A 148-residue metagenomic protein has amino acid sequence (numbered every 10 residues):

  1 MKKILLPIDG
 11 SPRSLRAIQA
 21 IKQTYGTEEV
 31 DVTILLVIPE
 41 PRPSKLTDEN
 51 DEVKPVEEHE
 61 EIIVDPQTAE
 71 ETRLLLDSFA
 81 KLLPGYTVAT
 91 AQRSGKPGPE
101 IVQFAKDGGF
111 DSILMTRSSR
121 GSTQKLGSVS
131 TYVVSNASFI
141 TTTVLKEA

Functional and structural regions predicted by a protein language model:
M1-Q19, S112, S135-A148: Intrinsically disordered or low-complexity boundary/linker segments at protein termini and domain junctions
K2-E58: Small/aliphatic-rich secondary-structure junction motif
Q19, D77, T131-Y132: Active-site phosphate/pyrophosphate- and oxyanion-stabilizing loops and adjacent acidic/basic residues in soluble
T33-L35, A89-R93, T143: General small-molecule cofactor/ligand-binding pocket signal
L36, T116-S118, K146: Short secondary-structure boundary segments
K54-E71: A short acidic, glycine-rich active-site loop that binds or catalyzes chemistry on phosphate/adenosine moieties
A80-I113: Structural beta-alpha unit
S112-Y132, N136: Glycine-rich, Arg-bearing micro-motifs that act as flexible, cationic patches
